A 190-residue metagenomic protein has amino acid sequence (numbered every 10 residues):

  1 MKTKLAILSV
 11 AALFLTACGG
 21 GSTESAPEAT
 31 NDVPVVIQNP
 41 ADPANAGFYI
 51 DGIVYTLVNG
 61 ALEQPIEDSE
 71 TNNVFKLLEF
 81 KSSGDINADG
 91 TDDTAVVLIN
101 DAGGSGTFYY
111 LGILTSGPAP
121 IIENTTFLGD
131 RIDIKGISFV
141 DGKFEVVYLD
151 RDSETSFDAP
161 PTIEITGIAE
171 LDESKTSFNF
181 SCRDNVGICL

Functional and structural regions predicted by a protein language model:
K2-S9: Sec-dependent signal peptide recognition, specifically the positively charged N-region followed immediately by
F14-A17: C-terminal motif of bacterial Sec signal peptides marking the signal peptidase cleavage site
G19-S82, I86, T91, T115: Flexible low-complexity loop/turn motifs enriched in small/helix-breaking residues
S22-T56, K135-L190: Acidic, small-residue rich beta-repeat scaffolds with periodic aromatic anchors
S69-F80, F127-I134, R183-C189: Repeat-based blade/solenoid architectures
N72, N100-S105, T155-P161: Short consensus segments that form the blades of beta-propeller domains, in both extracellular/periplasmic
K76-I86, I132-E145: Beta-propeller blade termini
A88-L98, G142-V147: Acidic/hydrophobic-patterned starts of short beta strands in beta-sheet-rich repeat architectures
